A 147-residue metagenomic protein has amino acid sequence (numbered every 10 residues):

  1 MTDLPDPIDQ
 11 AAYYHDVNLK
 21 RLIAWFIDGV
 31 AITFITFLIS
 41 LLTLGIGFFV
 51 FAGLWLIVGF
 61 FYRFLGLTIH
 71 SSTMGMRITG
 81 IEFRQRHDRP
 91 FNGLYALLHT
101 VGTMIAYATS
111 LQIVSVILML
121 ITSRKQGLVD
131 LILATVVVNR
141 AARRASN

Functional and structural regions predicted by a protein language model:
M1-N147: Membrane-interfacial and juxtamembrane segments of integral membrane proteins
